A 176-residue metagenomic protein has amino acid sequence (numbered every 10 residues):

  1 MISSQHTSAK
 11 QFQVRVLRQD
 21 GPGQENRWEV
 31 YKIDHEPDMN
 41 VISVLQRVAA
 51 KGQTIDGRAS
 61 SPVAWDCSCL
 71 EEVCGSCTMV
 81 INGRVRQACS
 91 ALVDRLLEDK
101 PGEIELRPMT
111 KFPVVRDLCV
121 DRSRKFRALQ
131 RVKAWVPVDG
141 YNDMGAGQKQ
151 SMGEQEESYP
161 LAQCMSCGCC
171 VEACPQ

Functional and structural regions predicted by a protein language model:
M1-Q176: Signature of N-terminal electron-transfer/Fe-S-associated modules in redox systems
